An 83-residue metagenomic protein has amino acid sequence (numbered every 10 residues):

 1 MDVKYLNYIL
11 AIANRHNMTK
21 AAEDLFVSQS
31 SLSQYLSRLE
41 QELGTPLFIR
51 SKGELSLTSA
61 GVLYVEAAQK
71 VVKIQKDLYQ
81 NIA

Functional and structural regions predicted by a protein language model:
D2-Y5, Q29, G61: The N-cap/first-turn positions of alpha helices within or immediately adjacent to helix-turn-helix DNA-binding domains
L6-A13, T58, V65: Hydrophobic residues on short alpha-helical segments
L10-S28: Short helix-boundary/capping micro-motifs
N17-M18, L36, R50: Helix-turn-helix DNA-binding elements, focusing on the entry/boundary residues of the two helices that contact DNA
L25-F26, G61, A68: Hydrophobic a/d positions of heptad-repeat amphipathic alpha-helices forming coiled-coil signaling/dimerization
E40-L57: A short LG(V/I)-centered, amphipathic sequence patch enriched for acidic residue(s) preceding the LG motif
E42-L43, Y64-A83: Alpha-helical linker/hinge and terminal dimerization helices associated with HTH transcriptional regulators
